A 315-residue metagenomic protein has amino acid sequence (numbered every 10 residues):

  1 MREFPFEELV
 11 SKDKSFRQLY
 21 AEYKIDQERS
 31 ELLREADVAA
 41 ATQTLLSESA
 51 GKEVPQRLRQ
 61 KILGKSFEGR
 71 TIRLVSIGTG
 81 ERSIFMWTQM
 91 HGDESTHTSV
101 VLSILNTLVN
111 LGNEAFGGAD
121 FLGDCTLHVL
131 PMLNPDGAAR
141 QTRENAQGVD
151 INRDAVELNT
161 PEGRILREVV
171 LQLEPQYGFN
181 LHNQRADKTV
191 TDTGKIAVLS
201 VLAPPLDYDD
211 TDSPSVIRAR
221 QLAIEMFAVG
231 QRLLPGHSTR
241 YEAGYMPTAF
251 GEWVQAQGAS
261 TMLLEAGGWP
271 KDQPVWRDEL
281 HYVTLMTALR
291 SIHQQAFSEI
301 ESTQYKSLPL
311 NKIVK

Functional and structural regions predicted by a protein language model:
M1-L32, L173, S200-K315: C-terminal accessory segments enriched in acidic
M1-T71: Short glycine- and acidic-rich boundary segments immediately preceding or forming the N-terminal edge of structured
Q60, L74, V129, G178 (+1 more regions): Conserved beta-strand scaffold positions in the cores of enzyme catalytic domains, especially in NTP/NDP-utilizing
Q60-L63, N113-G118, H237-A243: Surface-exposed patches in mature extracellular/periplasmic domains of secreted proteins
E68, G80, A256-A259: A short, glycine/Asx- and small/polar-enriched loop/turn that sits immediately N-terminal to a beta-strand
G69, A138, A249-W253: Short beta-strand/turn micro-motifs at beta-sheet edges
R73-E81: Short beta-strand-to-loop junctions in surface cap/lid or active-site-entrance loops
E81-F85, M90, S95-G236, Q255: Active-site/substrate-binding loop(s) of hydrolase catalytic cores
